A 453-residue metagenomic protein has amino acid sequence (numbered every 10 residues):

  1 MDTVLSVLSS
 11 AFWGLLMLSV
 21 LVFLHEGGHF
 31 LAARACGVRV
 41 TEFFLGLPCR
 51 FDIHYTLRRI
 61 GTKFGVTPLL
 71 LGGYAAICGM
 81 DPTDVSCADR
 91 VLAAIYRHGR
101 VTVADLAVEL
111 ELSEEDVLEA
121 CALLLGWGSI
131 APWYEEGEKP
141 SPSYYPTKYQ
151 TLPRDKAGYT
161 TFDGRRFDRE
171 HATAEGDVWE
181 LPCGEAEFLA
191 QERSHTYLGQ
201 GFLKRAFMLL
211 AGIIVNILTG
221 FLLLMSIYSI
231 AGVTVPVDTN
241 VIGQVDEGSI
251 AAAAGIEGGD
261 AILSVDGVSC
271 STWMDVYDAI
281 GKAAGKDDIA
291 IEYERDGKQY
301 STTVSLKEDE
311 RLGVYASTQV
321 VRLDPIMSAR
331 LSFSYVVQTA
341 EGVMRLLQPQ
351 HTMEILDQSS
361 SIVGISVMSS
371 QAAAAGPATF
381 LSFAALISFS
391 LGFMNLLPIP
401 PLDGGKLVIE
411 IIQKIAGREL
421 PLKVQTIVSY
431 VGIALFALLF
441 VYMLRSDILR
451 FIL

Functional and structural regions predicted by a protein language model:
D2-L5, A174-F207, A231, V235-D246 (+4 more regions): Functional transmembrane alpha-helices
S6, S10-S86, D116, A120-A190 (+2 more regions): Small-residue-rich helix-interface/hinge motifs
L16, A211-S229: Hydrophobic membrane-insertion alpha-helices, especially the h-region of bacterial N-terminal signal peptides
L18-V22, N216, G220, I387-N395 (+1 more regions): Alpha-helical transmembrane segments of multi-pass membrane proteins
H25-G28, V66, A251, G259-I262 (+8 more regions): Terminal peptide-recognition signature
D84-L112: Short amphipathic alpha-helical interface segments
V103, E109-L110, A251-M274: Conserved PDZ fold ligand-binding element
S264-A290: PDZ domains, with a preference for the canonical peptide-binding region formed by the helix
